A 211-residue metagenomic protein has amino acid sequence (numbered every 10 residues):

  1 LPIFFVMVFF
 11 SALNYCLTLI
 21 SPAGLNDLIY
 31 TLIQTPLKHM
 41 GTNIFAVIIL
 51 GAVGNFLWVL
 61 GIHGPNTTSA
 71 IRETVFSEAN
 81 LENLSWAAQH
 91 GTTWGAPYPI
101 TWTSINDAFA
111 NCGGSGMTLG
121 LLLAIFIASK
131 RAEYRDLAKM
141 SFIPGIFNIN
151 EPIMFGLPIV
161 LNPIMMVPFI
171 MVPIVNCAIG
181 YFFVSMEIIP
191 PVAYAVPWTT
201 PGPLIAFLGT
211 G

Functional and structural regions predicted by a protein language model:
L1, T35-L50, K139-P168: Cytoplasmic juxtamembrane interface segments
L1-H63, S69, T200-T210: Signature of multi-pass transmembrane helix bundles
A52-G64, S77, P144-F147, P152: Transmembrane alpha-helix interface/packing and boundary motifs in multi-pass membrane proteins, characterized by
N55-T68, A108-A132: Transmembrane alpha-helical segments in integral membrane proteins
V59-I62, N66-N111: Sequence-level signature for long, low-complexity tracts enriched in small/hydrophobic residues
L84-T92, W102, G120-L122, M140 (+1 more regions): Transmembrane alpha-helical segments and their short flanking loops that form helix-hairpins/helix-helix interfaces
L84-W86, T92-T103, G114-I146: Membrane-embedded helical hairpins/re-entrant loop segments and their flanking transmembrane helices within multi-pass
